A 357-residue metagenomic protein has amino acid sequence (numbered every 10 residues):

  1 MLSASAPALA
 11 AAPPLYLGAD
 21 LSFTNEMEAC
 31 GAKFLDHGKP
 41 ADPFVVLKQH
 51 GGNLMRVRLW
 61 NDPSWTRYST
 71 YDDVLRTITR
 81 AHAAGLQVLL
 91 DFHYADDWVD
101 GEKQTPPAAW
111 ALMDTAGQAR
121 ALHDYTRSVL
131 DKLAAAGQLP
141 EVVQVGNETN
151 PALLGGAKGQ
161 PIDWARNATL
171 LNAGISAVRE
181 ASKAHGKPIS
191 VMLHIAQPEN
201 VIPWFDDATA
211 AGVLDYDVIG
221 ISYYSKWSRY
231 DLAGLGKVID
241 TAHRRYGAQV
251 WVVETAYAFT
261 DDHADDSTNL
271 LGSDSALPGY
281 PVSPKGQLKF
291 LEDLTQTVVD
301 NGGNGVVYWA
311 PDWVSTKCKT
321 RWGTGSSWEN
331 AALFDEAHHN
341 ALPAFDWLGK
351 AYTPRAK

Functional and structural regions predicted by a protein language model:
S3-P7: N-terminal signal peptide c-region/cleavage motif recognized by signal peptidases
A12-P13, D42-G51, R76-Q87, D131-L139 (+4 more regions): Acidic (Asp/Glu)-rich catalytic clusters
A12-Q87, H93-L122, G220: N-terminal substrate-binding region of glycoside hydrolase catalytic domains
A19, L47, D91, V143 (+5 more regions): Conserved, mostly hydrophobic/aromatic
S22-T24, W60-D62, H93-D97, V145-N150 (+4 more regions): Active-site beta-loop-alpha junctions enriched in small/polar residues
A29-L35, T241, T260-D293, T297-G302 (+1 more regions): Aromatic-rich peripheral "rim/lid" segments of glycoside hydrolase catalytic domains that contact and position glycan
P43-V45, E180-S190, E199-S275, E292-D300: Glycoside hydrolase catalytic-domain groove-lining segments
T70-D73, D100-A210, L214-Y216, S228-K237 (+1 more regions): Active-site cleft segment of glycoside hydrolase catalytic domains centered on the general acid/base Glu
